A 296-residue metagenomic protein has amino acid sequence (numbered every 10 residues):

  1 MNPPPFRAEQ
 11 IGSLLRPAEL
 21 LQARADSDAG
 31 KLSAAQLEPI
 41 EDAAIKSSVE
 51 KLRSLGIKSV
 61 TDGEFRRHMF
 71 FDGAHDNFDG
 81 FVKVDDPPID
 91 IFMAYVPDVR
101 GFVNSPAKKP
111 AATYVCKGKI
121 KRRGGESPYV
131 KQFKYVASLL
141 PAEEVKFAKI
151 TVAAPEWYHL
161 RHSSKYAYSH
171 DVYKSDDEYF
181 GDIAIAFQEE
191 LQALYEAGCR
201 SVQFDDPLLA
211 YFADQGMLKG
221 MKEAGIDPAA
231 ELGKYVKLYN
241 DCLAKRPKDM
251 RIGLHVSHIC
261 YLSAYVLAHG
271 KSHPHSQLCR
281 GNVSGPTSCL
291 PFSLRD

Functional and structural regions predicted by a protein language model:
M1-D296: Domain-level signal for soluble alpha/beta catalytic cores
